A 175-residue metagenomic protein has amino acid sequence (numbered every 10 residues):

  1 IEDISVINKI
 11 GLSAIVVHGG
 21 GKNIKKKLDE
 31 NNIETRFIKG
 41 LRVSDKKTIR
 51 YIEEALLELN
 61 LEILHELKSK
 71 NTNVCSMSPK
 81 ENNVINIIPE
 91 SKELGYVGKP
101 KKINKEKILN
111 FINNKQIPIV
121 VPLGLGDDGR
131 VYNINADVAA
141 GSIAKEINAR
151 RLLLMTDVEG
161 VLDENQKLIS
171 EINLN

Functional and structural regions predicted by a protein language model:
I1-N175: Nucleotide/pyrophosphate-binding catalytic subdomain
